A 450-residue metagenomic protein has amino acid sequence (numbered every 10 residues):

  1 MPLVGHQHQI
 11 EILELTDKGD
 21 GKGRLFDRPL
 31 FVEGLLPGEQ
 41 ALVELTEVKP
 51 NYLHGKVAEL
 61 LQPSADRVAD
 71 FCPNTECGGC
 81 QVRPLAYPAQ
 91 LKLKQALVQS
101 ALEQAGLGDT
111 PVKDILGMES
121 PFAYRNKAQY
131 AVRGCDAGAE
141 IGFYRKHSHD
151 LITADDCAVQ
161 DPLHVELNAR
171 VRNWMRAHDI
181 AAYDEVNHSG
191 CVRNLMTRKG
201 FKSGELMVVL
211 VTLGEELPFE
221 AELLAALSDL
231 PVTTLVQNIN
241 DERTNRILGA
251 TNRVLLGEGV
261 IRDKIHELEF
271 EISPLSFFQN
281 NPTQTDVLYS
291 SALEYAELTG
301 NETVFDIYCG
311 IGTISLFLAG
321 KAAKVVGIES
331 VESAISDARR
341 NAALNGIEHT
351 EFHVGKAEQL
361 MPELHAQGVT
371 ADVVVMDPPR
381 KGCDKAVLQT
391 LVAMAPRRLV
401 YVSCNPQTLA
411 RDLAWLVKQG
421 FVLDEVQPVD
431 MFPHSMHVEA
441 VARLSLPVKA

Functional and structural regions predicted by a protein language model:
M1-P73, G108, F352, Q359: Terminal RNA-binding accessory module
P2-Q9, E14-D17, E215-A450: Rossmann-like S-adenosyl-L-methionine
G21-F26, G142-R145, V209-V211, A338: Short, acidic/hydrophobic/Gly-rich beta-strand patch recurrent on exposed beta strands that often constitutes part
L42-E44, Q129, F305: Hydrophobic beta-strand signal
E44-V48, A131-C135, R198-K202, S445-P447: Short beta-strand micro-motifs enriched in acidic
L61-A69, E76-A182, K202, L217: Extended interfacial segments that mediate partner engagement and assembly in macromolecular machines
K113-P121, E185-V186, V192-N194, R198 (+1 more regions): Short, solvent-exposed loop/turn elements at beta->coil junctions and helix N-caps that rim active or binding pockets
T197, S203-L213, E269-S273: Short, aliphatic-rich beta-strand segments
